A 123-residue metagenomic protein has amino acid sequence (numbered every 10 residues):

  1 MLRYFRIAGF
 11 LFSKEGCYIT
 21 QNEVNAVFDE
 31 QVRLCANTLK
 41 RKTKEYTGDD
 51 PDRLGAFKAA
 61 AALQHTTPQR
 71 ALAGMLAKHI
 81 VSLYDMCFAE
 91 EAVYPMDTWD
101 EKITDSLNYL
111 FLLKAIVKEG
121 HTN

Functional and structural regions predicted by a protein language model:
M1-R3, I7-A8: Targeting/processing segments of secretory and organellar proteins
A8-N123: Intrinsically disordered, low-complexity regulatory regions that flank transcription factor DNA-binding cores
